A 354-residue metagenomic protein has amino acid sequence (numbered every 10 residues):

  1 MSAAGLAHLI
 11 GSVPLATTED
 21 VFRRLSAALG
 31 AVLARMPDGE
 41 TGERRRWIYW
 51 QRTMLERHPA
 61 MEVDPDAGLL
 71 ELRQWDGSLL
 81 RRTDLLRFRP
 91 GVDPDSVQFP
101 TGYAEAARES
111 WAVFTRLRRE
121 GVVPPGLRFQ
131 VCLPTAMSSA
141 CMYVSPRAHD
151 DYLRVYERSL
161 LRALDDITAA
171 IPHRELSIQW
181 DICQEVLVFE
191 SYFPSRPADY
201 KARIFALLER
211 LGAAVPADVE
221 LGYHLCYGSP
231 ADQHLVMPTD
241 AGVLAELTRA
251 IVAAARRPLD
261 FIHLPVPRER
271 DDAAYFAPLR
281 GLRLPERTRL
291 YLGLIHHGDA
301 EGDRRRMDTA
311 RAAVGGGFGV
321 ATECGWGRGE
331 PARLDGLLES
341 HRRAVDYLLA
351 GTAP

Functional and structural regions predicted by a protein language model:
M1-D76, D346-Y347: N-terminal basic, low-complexity leaders that serve as flexible interaction/assembly modules and, when applicable, as
S26, F114-R128, T168-E175, E209-D218 (+3 more regions): Acidic (Asp/Glu)-rich catalytic clusters
A60-M61, A148-L161, P194-V215, A241-V252: Acidic, His- and aromatic-enriched active-site or binding-groove loops in soluble protein domains that engage sugars
Q74-P172, Q179-R203: Active-site-proximal, glycine-rich beta->alpha crossover segments in alpha/beta enzymes that shape flexible
T135-S139, I182-V186, Y227-A231, V266-R270 (+2 more regions): Active-site-proximal loop/turn and secondary-structure-junction residues that shape catalytic pockets, frequently
L160-L161, Y223, I262, V320: Conserved, mostly hydrophobic/aromatic
I204-R287: Aromatic-lined glycan-binding groove of carbohydrate-active enzymes
A253-P354: Catalytic-face loop-and-helix region of soluble metabolic enzyme cores
